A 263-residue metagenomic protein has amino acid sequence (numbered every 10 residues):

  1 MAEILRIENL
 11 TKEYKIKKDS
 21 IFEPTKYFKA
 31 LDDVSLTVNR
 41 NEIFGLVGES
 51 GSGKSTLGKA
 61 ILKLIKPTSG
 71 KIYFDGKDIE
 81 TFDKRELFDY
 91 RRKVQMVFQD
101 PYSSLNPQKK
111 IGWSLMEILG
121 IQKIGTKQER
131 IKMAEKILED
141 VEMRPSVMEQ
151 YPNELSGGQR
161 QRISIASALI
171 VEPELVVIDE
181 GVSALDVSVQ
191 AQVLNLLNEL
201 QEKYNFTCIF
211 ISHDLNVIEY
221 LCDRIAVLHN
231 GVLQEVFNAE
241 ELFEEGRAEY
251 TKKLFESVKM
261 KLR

Functional and structural regions predicted by a protein language model:
I21-T25, I79-Q95, I121, E241-G246: ABC ATPase NBD coupling module
G70-D78: Conserved ABC transporter NBD signature motif
D78, E129-S146, F255-E256: Conserved ABC ATPase "signature" region
Y151-L155, Q159: Conserved ABC ATPase signature
I170-E174: A short, proline-enriched helix->beta-strand linker immediately N-terminal to the Walker B motif in ABC-type P-loop
I218-Y220: A short, surface-exposed alpha-helical micro-motif characterized by mixed small hydrophobic and charged/polar residues
